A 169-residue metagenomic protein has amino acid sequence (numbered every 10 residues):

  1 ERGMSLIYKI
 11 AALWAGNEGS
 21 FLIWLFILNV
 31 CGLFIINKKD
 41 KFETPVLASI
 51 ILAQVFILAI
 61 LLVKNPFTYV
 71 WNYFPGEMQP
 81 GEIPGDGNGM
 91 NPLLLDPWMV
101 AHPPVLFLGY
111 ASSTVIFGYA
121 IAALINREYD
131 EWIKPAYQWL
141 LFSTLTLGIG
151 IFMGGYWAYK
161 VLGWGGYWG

Functional and structural regions predicted by a protein language model:
E1, G32-P45, I116-L141, G154-W168: Juxtamembrane membrane-water interface segments of multi-pass membrane proteins, especially cytoplasmic-side
E1-A11, S20-T68: Hydrophobic or amphipathic alpha-helical targeting/insertion segments
E1-E18, P66-P103, Y129-W132, M153-G169: Membrane-interface interhelical loops and short amphipathic "cap" helices that link adjacent transmembrane segments
A15-F21, I57-I60, L106, S113 (+2 more regions): Helix-loop-helix module between adjacent transmembrane segments
G19-G32, L106-A120: Hydrophobic cores of alpha-helical transmembrane segments in multi-pass inner/ER membrane proteins, independent
F26-N29, A48-I51, V55-L58, Y110-S113 (+1 more regions): Residues within membrane-spanning alpha-helices of integral membrane proteins, especially the hydrophobic core/packing
